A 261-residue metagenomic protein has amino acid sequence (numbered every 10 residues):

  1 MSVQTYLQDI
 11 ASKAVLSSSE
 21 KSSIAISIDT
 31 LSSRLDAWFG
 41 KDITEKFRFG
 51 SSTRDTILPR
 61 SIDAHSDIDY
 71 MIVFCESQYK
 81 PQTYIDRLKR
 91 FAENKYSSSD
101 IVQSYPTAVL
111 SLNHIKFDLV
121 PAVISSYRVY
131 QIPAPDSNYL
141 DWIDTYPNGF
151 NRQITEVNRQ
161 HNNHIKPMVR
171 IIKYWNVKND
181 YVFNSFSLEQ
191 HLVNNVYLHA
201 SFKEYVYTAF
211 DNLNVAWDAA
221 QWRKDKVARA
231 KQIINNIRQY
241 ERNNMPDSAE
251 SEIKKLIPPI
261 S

Functional and structural regions predicted by a protein language model:
M1-H65, C75-T83, L213-N214: N-terminal regions immediately upstream of nucleotidyltransferase
L35-F39, I85-Q131: Conserved catalytic core of two-metal-ion nucleotidyltransferases
G40, L58-P59, S111-I171, D225-Y240 (+1 more regions): Extended, alpha-helix-rich binding/interface surfaces that flank or overlap catalytic cores and mediate recognition
G50-T53, I72-E76, H114, P121-V123: Short, flexible loop/turn elements at secondary-structure junctions
H65-V73, P147-Q153: Glycine-rich, often proline-containing surface loops adjacent to acidic residues and nearby aromatics that form
Y70-M71, C75-I85, K89, I115: Acidic/His-rich structured neighborhood in mature extracellular/periplasmic domains
H164-S261: Conserved nucleotidyltransferase catalytic core and NTase-mimicking acidic/glycine-rich helix/loop elements in nucleic
